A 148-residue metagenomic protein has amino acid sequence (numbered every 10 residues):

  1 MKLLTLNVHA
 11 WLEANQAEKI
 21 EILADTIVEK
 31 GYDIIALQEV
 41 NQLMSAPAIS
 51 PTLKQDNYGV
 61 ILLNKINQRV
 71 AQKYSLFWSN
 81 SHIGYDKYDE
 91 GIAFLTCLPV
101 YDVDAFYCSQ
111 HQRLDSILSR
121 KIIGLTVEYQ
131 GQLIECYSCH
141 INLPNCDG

Functional and structural regions predicted by a protein language model:
M1-I34, K73-G148: Active-site regions of metal-assisted phosphoester/phosphodiester hydrolases, unifying DNase/endonuclease modules
N15-Q16, V40-N67, G84-D89: Metal-dependent catalytic neighborhoods of phosphoester/phosphodiester hydrolases
L37: A short beta-strand submotif of the Rossmann-like class I SAM-dependent methyltransferase core that lines
Q68-Q72: Short helix-capping segments at alpha-helix termini
